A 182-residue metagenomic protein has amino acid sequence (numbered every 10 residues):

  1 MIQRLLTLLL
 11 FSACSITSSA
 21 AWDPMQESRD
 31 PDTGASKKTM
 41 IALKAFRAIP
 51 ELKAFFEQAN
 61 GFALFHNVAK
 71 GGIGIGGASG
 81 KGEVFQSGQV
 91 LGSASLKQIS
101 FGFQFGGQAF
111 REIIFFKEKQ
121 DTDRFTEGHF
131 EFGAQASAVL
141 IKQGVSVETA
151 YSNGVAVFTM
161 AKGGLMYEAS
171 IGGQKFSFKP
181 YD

Functional and structural regions predicted by a protein language model:
M1-L6: Bacterial N-terminal signal peptides that target proteins for export
T7-S15: Bacterial N-terminal signal peptides
I16-A20: Sec/Tat signal peptide C-region and signal peptidase I cleavage site
A21-D182: Small-residue-enriched, tightly packed secondary-structure blocks
